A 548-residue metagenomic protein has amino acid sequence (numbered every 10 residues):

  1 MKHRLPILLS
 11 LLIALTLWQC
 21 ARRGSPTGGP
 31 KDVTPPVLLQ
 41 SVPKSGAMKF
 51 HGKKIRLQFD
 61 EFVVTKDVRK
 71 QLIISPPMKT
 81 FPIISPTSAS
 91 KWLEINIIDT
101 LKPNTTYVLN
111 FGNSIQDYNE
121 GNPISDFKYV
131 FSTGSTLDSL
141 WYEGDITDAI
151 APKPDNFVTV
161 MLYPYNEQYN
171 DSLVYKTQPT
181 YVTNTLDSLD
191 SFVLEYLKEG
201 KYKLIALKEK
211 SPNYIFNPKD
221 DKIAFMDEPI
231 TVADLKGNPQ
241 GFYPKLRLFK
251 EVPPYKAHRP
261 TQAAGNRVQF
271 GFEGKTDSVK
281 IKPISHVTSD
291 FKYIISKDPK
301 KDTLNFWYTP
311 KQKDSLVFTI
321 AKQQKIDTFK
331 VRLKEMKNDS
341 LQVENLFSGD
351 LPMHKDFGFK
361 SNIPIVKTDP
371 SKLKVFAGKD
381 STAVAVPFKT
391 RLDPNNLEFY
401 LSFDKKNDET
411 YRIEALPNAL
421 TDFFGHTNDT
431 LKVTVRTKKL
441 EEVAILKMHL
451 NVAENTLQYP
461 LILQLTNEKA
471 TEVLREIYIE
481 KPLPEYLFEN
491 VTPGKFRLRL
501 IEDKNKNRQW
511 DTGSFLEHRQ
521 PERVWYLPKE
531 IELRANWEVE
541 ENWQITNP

Functional and structural regions predicted by a protein language model:
M1-C20: Sec-dependent bacterial lipoprotein signal peptides
H3-R4, C20-L207, K219-D234, F242-Y243 (+2 more regions): Acidic, low-complexity Ser/Thr/Gly/Pro-rich repeat segments typical of extracellular/periplasmic and surface-exposed
A14, A206-K208, L500-E502: Residue-level marker of motif borders
E209-K219, D503-T512: Acidic, glycine-anchored loop motifs typical of Ca2+
M226-K236, Q520-P528: Short, composition-biased linear "edge" segments at structural boundaries
L235-Y243, N536-V539: Extracellular interaction modules
R247, T261, E273-K275, I363 (+2 more regions): Beta-propeller-forming repeat regions
F399-K406, I413-L416, D422-F424, A444-R534: C-terminal soluble interaction/assembly domains
